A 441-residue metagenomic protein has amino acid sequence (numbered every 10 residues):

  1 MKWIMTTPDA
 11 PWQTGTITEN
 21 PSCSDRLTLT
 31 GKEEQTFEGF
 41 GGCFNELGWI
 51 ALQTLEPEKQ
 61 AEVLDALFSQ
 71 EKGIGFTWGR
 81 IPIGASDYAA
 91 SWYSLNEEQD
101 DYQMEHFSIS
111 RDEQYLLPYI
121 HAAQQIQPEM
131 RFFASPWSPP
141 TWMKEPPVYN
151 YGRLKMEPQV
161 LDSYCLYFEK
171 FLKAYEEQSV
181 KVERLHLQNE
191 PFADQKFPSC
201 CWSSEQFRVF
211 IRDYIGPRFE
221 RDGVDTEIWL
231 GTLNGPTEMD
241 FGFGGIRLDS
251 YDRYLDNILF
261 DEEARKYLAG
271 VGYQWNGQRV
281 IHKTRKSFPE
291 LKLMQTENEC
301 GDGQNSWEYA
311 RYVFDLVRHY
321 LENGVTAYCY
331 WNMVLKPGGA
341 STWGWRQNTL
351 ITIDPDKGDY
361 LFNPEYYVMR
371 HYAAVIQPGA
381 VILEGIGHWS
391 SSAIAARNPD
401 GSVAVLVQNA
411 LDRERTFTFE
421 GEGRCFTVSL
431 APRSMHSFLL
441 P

Functional and structural regions predicted by a protein language model:
P11-V182, S203-E205, D213: N-terminal catalytic cores of secreted or lumenal carbohydrate-active enzymes
E38, K72-G79, Q127-R131, Q178-R184 (+5 more regions): Loop/turn elements at helix/coil->beta-strand transitions in domains of secreted/extracellular proteins
G42, G75, F132, L185 (+5 more regions): Conserved, mostly hydrophobic/aromatic
Y88-W92, P140-P147, F192-K196, T237-D240 (+1 more regions): Short acidic/His/Gly/Ser-rich catalytic and metal-binding motifs that mark active-site loops of diverse hydrolases
S163-K170, A174-V180, P191-Q304: Active-site neighborhood of glycoside hydrolase catalytic domains
K292-V368, G385-G387: Aromatic/acidic polysaccharide-binding cleft in carbohydrate-active enzymes
G385-E422, R433: Carbohydrate-binding surface patches
S429-P441: C-terminal beta-strand-rich structural cap/linker in extracellular carbohydrate-active enzymes
